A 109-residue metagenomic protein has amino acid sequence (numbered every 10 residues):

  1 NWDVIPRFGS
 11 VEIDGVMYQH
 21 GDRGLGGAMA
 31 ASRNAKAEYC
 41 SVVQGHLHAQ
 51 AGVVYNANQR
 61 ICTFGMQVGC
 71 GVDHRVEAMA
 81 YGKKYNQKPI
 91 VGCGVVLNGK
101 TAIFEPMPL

Functional and structural regions predicted by a protein language model:
N1-G15: Metallo-beta-lactamase
V16-E105: Conserved beta-sheet core of the metallophosphoesterase superfamily
P108-L109: C-terminal/domain-terminus segments
